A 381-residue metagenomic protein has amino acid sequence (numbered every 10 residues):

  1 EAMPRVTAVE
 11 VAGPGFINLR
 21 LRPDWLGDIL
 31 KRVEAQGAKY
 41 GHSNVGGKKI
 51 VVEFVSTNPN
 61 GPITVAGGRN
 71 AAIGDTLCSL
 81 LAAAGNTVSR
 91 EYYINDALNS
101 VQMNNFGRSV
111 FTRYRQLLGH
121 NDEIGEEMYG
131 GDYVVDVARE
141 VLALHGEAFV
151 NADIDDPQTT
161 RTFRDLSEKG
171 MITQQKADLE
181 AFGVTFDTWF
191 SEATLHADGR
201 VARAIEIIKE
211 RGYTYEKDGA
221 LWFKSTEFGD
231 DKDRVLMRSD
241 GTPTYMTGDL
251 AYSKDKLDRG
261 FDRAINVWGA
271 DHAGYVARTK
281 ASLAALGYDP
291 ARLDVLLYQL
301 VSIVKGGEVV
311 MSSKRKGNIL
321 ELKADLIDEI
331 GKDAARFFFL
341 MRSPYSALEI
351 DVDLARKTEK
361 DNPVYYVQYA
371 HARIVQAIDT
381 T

Functional and structural regions predicted by a protein language model:
E1-T381: NTP-dependent nucleotidyl-transfer catalytic core
